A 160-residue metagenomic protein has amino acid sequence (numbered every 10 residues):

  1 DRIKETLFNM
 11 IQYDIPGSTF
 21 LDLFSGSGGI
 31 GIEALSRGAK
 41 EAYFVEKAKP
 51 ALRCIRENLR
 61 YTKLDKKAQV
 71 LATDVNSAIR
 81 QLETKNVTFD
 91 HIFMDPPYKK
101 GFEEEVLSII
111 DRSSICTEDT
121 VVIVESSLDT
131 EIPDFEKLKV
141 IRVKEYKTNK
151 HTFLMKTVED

Functional and structural regions predicted by a protein language model:
D1-D160: Class I S-adenosyl-L-methionine-dependent methyltransferase catalytic core
